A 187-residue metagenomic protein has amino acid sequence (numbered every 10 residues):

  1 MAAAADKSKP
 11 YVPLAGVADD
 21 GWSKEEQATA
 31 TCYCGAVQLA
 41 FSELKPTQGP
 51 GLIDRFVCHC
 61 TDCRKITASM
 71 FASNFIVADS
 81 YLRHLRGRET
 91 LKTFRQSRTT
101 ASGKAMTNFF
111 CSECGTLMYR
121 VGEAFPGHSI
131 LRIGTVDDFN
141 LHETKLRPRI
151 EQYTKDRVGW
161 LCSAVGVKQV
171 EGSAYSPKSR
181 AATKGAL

Functional and structural regions predicted by a protein language model:
A2-T31, A36-L187: A short Gly-Trp-Pro
